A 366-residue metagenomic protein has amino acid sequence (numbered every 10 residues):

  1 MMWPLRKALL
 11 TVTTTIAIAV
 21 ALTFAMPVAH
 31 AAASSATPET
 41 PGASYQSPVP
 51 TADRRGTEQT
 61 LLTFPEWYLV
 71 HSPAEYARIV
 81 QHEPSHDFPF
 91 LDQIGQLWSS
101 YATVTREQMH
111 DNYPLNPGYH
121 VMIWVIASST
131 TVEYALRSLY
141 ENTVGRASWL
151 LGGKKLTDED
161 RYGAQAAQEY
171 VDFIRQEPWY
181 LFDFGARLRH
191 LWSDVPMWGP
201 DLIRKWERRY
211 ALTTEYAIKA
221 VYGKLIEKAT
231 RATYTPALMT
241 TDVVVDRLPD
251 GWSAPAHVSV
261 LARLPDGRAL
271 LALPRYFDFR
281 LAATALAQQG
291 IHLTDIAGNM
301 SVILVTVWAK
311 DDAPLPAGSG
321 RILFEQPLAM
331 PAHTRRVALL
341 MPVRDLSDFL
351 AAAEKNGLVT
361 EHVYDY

Functional and structural regions predicted by a protein language model:
V12-F24: Bacterial N-terminal signal peptides
F24-T37: Signal peptide processing junction and immediate N-terminal pro/mature segment of secreted/exported proteins
S34-R175: Long, solvent-exposed N-terminal ectodomains/accessory regions that are displayed to the extracellular/lumenal milieu
E177, L181-M239: Long amphipathic alpha-helical scaffold segments
Y234-R247, R268-L270, N299-D311: Short glycine-/aliphatic-rich beta-strand segments at the starts of folded cytosolic domains
T241-V260, L281-T284, V307-E325: Short amphipathic alpha-helix segments
R280, L346-E361: Mixed-charge, glycine-accented linear interaction segment located at domain edges/termini
G290-M300, E325-P327, G357-Y366: Conserved short beta-strand edge segments in small beta-sheet-based binding/regulatory domains
